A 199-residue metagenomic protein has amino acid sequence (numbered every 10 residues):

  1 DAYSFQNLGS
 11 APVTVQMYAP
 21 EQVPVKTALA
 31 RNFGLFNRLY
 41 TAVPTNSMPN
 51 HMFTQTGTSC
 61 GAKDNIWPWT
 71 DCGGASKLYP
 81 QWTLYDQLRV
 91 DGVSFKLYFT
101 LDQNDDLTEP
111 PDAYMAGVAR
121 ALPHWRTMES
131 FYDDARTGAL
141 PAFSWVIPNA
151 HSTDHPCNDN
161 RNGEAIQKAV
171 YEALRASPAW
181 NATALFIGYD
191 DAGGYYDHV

Functional and structural regions predicted by a protein language model:
D1-V199: N-terminal pro-sequences and low-complexity stem/linker regions of secreted or lumenal proteins
